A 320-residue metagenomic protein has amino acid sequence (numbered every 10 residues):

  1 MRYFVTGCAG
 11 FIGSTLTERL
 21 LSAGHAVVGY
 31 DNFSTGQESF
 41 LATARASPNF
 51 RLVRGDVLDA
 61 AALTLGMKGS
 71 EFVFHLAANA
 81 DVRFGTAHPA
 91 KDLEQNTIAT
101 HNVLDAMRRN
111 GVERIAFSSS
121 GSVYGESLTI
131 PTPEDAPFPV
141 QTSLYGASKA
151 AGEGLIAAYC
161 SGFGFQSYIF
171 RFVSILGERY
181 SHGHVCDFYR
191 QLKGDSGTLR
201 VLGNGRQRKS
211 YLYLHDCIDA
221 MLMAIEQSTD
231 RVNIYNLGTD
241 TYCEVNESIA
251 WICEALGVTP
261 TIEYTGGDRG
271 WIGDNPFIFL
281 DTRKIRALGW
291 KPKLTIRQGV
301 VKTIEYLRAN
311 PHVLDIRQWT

Functional and structural regions predicted by a protein language model:
M1-I175, K302, A309-N310, I316-T320: N-terminal Rossmann-like NAD(P)+-binding domain of SDR-like oxidoreductases, especially those catalyzing
L16, K193-T320: C-terminal substrate-binding subdomain of Rossmann-fold SDR/epimerase-dehydratase oxidoreductases
G36, L58, A87, Q95-I98 (+7 more regions): Residue-level signal for the nucleotide or nucleotide-sugar donor/cofactor binding architecture
A61-T64, R83, A90, H101 (+6 more regions): Residues in well-ordered alpha-helical elements
V103, Y159, H184-L192, A220-A224: A short, amphipathic alpha-helix embedded in the catalytic core of nucleotide-handling enzymes
E126-L128, E178-Y180, H184, K284: Short beta-loop-alpha junction of Rossmann-like oxidoreductase domains
A151, L155, Y159, F188 (+2 more regions): Hydrophobic alpha-helix immediately C-terminal to the catalytic Tyr-X-X-X-Lys motif of short-chain
